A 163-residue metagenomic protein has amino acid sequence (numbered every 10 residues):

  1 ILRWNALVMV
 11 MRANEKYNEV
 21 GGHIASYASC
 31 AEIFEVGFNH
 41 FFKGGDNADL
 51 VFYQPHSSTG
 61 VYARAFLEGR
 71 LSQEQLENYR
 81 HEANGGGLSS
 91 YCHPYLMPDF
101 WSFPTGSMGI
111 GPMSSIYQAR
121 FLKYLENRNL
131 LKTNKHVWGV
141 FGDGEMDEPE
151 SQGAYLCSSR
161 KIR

Functional and structural regions predicted by a protein language model:
I1, R160-R163: Short, intrinsically disordered, charge-balanced linker/junction segments flanking boundaries in proteins
A6, V10-M11, E15, Y27-K161: Cofactor-binding active-site loop characterized by glycine-rich and histidine/acidic residues
V20-G21: Flexible, glycine/charged-enriched surface loops at secondary-structure junctions
I24: Short basic-aromatic helix/loop recognition motifs at nucleic-acid and histone-peptide binding interfaces
